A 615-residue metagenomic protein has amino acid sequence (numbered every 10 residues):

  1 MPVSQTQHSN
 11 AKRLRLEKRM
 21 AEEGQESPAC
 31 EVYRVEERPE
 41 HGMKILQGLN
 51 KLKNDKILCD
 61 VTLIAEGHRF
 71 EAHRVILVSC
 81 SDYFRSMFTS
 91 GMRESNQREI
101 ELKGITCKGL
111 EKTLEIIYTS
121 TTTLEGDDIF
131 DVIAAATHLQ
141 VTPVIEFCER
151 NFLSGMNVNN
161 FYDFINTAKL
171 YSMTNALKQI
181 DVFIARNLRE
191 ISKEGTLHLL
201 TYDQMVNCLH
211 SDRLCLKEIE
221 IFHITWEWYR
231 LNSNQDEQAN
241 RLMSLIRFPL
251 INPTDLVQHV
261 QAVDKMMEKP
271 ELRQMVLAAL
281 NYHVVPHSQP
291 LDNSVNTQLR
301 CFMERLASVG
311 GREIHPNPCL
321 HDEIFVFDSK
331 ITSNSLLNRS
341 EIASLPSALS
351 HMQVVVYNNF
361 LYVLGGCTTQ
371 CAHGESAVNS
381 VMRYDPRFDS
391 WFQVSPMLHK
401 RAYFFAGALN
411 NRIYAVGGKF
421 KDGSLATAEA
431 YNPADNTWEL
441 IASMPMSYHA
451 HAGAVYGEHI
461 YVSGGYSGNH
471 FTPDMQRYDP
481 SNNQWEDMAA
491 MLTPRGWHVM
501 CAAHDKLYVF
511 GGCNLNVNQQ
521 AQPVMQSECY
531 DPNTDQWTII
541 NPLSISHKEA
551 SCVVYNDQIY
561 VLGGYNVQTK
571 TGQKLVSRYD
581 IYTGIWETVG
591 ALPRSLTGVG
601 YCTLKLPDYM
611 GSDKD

Functional and structural regions predicted by a protein language model:
P2-E17, A21-E31, M43, F70-A72 (+11 more regions): Alpha-helical scaffold in the C-terminal half of BTB/POZ domains and their immediate C-terminal extension
P39-D55, P290-D292: Charged, flexible boundary elements
K51, L58-D60, I100, T121-G126: Cytochrome P450 catalytic-domain "roof"
L58, Q97, L349: Short coil/loop residues immediately preceding or within conserved phosphate-binding loops of NTP-utilizing enzyme
I64-E66, G457: Short strand-coil-strand connectors
S86-M87: Residues that scaffold the ATP/ADP-binding catalytic core of kinase and kinase-like folds
E237-D615: Kelch-like beta-propeller repeat domains
